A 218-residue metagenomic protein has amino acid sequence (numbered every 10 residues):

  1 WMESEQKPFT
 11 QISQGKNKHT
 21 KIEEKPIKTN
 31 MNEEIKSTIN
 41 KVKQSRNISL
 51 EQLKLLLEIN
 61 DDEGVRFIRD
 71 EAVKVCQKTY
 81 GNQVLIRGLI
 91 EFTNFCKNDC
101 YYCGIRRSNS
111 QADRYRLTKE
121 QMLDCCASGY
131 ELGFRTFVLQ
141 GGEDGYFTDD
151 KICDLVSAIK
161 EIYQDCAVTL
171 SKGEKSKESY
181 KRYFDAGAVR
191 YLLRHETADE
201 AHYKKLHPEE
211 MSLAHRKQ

Functional and structural regions predicted by a protein language model:
W1-F95: Flexible, acidic/Gly-rich N-terminal and inter-domain linker regions that tether and position cofactor-handling modules
V42, L57-E58, T93-C96, F147-D150 (+1 more regions): Short low-complexity stretches enriched in small and charged residues
S45, A72, C100, L139 (+1 more regions): Conserved, mostly hydrophobic/aromatic
R46, A72, C76, G104 (+3 more regions): Structural signal for hydrophobic packing residues in well-ordered secondary-structure cores of soluble enzyme domains
L53, E58, I105-S108, Q164: A broad detector of the eukaryotic-type serine/threonine protein kinase catalytic domain
L55, E63, T93, K97-D99 (+4 more regions): A broad, structure-centric signal for solvent-exposed, well-ordered loop/edge residues that line or flank functional
Y80-Q121: Canonical Radical SAM [4Fe-4S] cluster-binding loop centered on the CxxxCxxC motif and its immediate flanking residues
R107-M122, G129-D150, L155-Q218: Core AdoMet radical
